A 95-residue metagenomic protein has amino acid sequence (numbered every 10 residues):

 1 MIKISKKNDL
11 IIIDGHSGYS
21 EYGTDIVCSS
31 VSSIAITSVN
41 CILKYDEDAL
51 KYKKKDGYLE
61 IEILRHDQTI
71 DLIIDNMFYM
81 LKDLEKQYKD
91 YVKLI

Functional and structural regions predicted by a protein language model:
M1-I26, S33-I95: N-terminal intrinsically disordered, cationic/polar leader segments that include organellar targeting peptides
